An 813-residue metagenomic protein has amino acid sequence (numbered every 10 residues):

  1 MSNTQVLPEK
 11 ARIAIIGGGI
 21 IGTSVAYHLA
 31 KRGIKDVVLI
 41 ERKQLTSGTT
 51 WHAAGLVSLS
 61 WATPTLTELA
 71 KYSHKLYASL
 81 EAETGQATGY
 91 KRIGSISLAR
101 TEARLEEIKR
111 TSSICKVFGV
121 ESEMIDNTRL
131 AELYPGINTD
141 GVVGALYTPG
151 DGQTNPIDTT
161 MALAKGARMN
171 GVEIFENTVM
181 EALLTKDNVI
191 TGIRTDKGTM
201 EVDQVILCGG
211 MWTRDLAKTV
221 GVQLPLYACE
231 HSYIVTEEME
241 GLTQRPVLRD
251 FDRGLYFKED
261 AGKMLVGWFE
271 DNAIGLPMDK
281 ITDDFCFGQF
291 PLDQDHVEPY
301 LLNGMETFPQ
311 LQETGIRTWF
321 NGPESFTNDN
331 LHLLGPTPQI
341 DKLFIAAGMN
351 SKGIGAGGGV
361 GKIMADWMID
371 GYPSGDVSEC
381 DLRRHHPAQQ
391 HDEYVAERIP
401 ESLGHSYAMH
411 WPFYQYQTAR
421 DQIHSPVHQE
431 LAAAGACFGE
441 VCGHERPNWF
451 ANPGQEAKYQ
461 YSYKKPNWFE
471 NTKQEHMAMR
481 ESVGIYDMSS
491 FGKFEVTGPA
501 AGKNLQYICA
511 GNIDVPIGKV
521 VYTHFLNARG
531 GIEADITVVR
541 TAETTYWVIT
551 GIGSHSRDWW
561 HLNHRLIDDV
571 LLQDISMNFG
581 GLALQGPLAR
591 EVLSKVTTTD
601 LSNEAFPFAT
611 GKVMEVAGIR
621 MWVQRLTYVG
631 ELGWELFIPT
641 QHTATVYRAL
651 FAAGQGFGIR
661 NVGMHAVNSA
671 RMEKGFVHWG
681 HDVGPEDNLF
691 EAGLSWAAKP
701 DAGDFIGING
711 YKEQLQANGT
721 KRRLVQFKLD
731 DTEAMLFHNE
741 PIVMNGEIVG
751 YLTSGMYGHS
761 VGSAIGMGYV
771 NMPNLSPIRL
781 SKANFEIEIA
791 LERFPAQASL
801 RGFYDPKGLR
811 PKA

Functional and structural regions predicted by a protein language model:
L7-I21, V38: Beta1/beta-strand and adjacent pyrophosphate-binding region of the FAD-binding site in flavoprotein oxidoreductases
L7-K10, T88-S97, A131-N170, I281-G288 (+1 more regions): Helix-loop-beta segment of a Rossmann-like dinucleotide-binding subdomain
S24, A182-D293, P299-Q310, Q390-Q415 (+2 more regions): Flavin-dependent oxidoreductases
A30-T50: Glycine-rich FAD pyrophosphate-binding loop
G55-L133, D252-F257, A261-K263, D284 (+3 more regions): Dinucleotide-binding Rossmann-like beta1-alpha1 core, especially the glycine-rich loop that anchors the ADP
T148-Q204: Helical element adjacent to the flavin cofactor pocket in flavoenzyme catalytic cores
D252, P291, D295-W411, Q415-Q422: C-terminal catalytic lobe of FAD-dependent flavoproteins
G375, E379-A813: Glycine/proline-enriched, intrinsically flexible loops and inter-domain linkers
